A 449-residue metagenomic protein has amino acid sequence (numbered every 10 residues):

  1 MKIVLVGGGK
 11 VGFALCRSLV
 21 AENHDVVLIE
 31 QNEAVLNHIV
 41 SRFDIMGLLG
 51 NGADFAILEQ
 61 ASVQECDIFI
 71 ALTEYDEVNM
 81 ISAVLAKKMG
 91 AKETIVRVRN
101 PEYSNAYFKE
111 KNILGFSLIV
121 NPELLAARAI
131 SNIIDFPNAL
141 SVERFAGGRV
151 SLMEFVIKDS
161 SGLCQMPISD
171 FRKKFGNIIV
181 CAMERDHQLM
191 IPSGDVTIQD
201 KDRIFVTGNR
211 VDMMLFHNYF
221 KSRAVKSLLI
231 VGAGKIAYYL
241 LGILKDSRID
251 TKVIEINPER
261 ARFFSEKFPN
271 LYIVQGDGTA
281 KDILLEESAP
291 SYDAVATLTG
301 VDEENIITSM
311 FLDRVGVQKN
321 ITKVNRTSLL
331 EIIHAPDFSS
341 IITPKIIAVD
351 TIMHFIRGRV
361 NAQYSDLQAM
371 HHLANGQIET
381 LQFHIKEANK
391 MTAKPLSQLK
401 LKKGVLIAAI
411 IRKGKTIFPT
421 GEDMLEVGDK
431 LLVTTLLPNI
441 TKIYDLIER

Functional and structural regions predicted by a protein language model:
M1-R449: Cytosolic regulatory regions of ion transport systems
